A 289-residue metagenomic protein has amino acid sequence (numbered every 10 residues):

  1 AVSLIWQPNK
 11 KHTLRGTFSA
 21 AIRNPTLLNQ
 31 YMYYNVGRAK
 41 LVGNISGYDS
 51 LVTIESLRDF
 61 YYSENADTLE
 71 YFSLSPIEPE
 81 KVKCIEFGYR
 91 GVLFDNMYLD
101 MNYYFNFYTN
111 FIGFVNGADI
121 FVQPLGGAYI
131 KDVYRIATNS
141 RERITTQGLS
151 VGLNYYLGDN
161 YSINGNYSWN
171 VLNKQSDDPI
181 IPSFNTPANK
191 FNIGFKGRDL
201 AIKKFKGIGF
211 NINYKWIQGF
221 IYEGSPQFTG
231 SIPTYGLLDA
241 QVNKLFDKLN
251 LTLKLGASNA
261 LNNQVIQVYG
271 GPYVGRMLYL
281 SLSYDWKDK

Functional and structural regions predicted by a protein language model:
A1, E70, E80-V82, I144-T146 (+3 more regions): Membrane-spanning beta-strands of outer-membrane beta-barrel proteins
A1, Y31-A39, V115-L125, N170-V171 (+3 more regions): Flexible, surface-exposed loop regions and adjacent strand-edge segments of Gram-negative outer-membrane beta-barrel
I5, T13-R15, S19, N164-S168 (+1 more regions): Conserved C-terminal beta-signal and adjacent last beta-strands/turns of outer-membrane beta-barrel proteins
Q7, R15, K40-D132: Membrane-embedded beta-barrel scaffold of Gram-negative outer-membrane proteins
I22-A39, D95, F107-G113, D159 (+6 more regions): Gram-negative outer-membrane beta-barrel proteins
L41-D49, E55-L57, A66-L74, I130-T138 (+5 more regions): Extracytoplasmic loops and strand-loop junctions of Gram-negative outer membrane beta-barrel proteins
S73-E78, A137-E142, G152, I180-F184 (+2 more regions): Outer-membrane beta-barrel domain signature
Y98-I221, S283: Gram-negative outer-membrane beta-barrel transporters
